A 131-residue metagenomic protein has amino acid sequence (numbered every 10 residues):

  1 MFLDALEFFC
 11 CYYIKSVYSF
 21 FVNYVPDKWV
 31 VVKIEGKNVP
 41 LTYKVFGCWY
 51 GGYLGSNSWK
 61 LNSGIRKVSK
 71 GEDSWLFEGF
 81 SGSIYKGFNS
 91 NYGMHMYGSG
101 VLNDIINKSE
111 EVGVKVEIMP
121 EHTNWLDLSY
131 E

Functional and structural regions predicted by a protein language model:
F2-L76, S83-E131: Cysteine-centric segments in proteins
